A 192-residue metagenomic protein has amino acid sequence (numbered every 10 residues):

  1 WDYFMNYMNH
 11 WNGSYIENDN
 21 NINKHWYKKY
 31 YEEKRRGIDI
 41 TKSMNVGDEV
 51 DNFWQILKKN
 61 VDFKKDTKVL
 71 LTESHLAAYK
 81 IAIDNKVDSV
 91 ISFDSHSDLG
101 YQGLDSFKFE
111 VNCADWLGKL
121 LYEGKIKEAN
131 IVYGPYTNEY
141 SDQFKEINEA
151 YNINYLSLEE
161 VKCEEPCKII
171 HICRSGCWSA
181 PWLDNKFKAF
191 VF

Functional and structural regions predicted by a protein language model:
W1-F192: Conserved alpha-helical scaffold segments that buttress catalytic/binding sites
